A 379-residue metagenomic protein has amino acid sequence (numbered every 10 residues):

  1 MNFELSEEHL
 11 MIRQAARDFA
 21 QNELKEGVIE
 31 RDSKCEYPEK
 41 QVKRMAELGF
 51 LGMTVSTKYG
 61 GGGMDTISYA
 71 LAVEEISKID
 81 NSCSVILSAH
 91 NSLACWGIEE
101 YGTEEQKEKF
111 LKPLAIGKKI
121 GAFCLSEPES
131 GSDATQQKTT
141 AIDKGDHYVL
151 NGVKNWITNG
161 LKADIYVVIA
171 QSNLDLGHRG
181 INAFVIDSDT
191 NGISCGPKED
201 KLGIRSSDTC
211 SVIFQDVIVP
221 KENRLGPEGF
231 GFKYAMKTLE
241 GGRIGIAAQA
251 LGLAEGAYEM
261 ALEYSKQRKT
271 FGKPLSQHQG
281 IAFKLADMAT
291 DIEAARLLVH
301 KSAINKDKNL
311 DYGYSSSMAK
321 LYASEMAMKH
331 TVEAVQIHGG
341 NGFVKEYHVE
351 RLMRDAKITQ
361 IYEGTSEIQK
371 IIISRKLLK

Functional and structural regions predicted by a protein language model:
M1-A89, Y101-Q106, P113, G117-K118 (+5 more regions): Alpha-helical interface subdomain recognition
G49, V73-S77, A170, I186-N191 (+1 more regions): Short Ser/Thr-interspersed hydrophobic loop/turn segments at strand-loop and sheet-helix junctions that line or gate
E100-G102, I142, V168-S172, V185-D187 (+3 more regions): Short beta-strand-to-turn element immediately C-terminal to the catalytic PLP-Schiff-base lysine in fold type I
L114, E129-S132, W156-N159, N173-D175 (+1 more regions): Short Gly/Pro-enriched turn/cap motifs at secondary-structure boundaries
G117-L125, I169: A short, Trp-centered hydrophobic/proline-enriched beta-strand micro-motif
Q136, D189-P220: Flexible, small-/acidic-enriched active-site or ligand-binding loops
H147, N151-G196: A short core secondary-structure module
Q215-K233: Long, acidic (Asp/Glu-rich), low-complexity accessory segments flanking structured domains
